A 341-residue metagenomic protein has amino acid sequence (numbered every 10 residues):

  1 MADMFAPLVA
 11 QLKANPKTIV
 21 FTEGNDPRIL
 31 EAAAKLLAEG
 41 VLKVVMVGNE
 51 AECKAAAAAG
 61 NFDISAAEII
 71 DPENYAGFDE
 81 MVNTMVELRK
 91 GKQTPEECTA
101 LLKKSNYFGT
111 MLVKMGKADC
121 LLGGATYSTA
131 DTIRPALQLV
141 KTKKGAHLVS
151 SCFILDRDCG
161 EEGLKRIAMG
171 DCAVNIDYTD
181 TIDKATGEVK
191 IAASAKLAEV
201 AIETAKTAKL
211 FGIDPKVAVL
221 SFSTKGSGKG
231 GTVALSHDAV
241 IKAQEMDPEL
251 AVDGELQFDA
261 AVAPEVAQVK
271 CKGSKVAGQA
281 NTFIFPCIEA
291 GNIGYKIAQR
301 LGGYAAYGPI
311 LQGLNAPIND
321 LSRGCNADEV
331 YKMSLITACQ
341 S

Functional and structural regions predicted by a protein language model:
M1-A277, N281-S341: Anion-binding alpha/beta catalytic cores of soluble intermediary-metabolism enzymes, centered on
